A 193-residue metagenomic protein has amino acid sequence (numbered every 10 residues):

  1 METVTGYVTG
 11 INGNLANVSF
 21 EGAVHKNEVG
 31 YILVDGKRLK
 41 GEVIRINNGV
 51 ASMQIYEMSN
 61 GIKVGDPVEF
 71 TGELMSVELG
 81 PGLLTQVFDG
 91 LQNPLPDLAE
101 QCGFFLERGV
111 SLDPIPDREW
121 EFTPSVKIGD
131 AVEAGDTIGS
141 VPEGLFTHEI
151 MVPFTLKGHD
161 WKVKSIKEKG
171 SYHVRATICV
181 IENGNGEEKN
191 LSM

Functional and structural regions predicted by a protein language model:
M1-M193: Peripheral, non-AAA+ core regions of ATP-driven protein-machinery
